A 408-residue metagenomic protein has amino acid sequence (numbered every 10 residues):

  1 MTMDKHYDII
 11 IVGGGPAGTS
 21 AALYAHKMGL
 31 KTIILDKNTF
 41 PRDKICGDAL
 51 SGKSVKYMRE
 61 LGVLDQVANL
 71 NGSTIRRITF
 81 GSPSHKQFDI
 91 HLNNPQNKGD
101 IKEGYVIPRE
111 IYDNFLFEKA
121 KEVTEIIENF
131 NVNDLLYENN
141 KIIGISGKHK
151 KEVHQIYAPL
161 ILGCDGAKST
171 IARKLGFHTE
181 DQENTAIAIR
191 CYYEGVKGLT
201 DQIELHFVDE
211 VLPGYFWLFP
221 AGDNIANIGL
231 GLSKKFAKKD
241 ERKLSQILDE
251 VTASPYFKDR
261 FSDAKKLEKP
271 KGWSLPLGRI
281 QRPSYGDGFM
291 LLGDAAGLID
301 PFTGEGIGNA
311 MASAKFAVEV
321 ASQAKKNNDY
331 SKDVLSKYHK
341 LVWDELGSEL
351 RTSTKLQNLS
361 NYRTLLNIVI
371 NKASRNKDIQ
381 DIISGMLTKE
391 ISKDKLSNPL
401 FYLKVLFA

Functional and structural regions predicted by a protein language model:
M3-A17: Beta1/beta-strand and adjacent pyrophosphate-binding region of the FAD-binding site in flavoprotein oxidoreductases
G13-G18, G166, G293: Conserved phosphate-binding and hydrolysis motifs of nucleotide-dependent enzymes
H26-C46: Glycine-rich FAD pyrophosphate-binding loop
T39-R59: Conserved N-terminal glycine-rich FAD pyrophosphate-binding loop of Rossmann-like flavoproteins
E60-D113: A conserved beta-strand/loop capping segment in the N-terminal third of enzymes that catalyze redox or closely related
K119-R260: Predominantly flavin-linked oxidoreductase catalytic cores and closely associated redox partners
F236-V320, A324-K326: FAD/FMN-dependent oxidoreductases across multiple families
S322-A408: C-terminal helical "tail/cap" subdomain of flavin- and related membrane-associated enzymes
